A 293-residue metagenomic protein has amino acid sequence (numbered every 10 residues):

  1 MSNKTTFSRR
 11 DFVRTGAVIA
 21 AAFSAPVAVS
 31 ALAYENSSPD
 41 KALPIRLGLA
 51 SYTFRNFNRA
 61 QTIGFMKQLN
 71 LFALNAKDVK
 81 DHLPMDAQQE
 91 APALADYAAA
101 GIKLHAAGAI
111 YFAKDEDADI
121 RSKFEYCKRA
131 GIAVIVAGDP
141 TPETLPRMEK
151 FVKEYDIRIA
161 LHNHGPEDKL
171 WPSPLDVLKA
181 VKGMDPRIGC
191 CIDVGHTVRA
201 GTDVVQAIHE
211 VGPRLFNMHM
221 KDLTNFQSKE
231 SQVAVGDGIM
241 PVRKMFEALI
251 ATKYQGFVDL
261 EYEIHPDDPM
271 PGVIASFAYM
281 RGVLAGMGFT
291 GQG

Functional and structural regions predicted by a protein language model:
S2-A25, A31-R46, N56-N70, Y126 (+2 more regions): Histidine-acidic metal/acid-base catalytic patches
I45-A50, L74-A76, L104-A109, I135-A137 (+4 more regions): Hydrophobic faces of well-ordered beta-strands that scaffold small-molecule active sites in alpha/beta enzyme cores
L47-T53, A76-K80, G101-H105, G131-G138 (+4 more regions): Short, mixed-charge, low-aromatic patches
A50-F54, K77-D81, A109-F112, P140 (+4 more regions): Active-site beta-loop-alpha junctions enriched in small/polar residues
F72-R158, D168, H196: Structural motif corresponding to the early beta-alpha repeats
V152-D168, V181, D185-I188: N-terminal/domain-start segments enriched in small and hydrophobic, helix-friendly residues, covering either
